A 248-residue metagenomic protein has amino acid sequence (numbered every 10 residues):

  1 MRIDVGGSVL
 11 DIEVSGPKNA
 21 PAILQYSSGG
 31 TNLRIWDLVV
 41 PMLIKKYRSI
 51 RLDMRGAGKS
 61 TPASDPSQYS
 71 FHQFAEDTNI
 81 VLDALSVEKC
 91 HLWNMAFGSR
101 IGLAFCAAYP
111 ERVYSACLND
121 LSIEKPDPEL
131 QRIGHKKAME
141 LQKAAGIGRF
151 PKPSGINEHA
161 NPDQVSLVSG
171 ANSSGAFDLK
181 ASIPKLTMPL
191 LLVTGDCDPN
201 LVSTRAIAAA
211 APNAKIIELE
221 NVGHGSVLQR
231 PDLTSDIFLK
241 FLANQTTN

Functional and structural regions predicted by a protein language model:
S8-T61: Conserved HGGG/HGGXW glycine-rich cap/lid loop of the alpha/beta-hydrolase fold
G29, C90, N94-S99: Conserved alpha/beta-hydrolase "nucleophile elbow" surrounding the catalytic nucleophile
I50-W93, D236: Active-site loop/oxyanion-hole signature of alpha/beta-hydrolase fold enzymes
R100-A108, Y114-K143: Flexible "cap/lid" loop of the alpha/beta hydrolase fold
P153-A181: Hydrophobic, aromatic-rich cap/lid helix
L186, L192-T194: Short beta-strand/loop motif that positions the catalytic acidic residue of the alpha/beta-hydrolase fold
P199-R205: Conserved alpha/beta-hydrolase "acid-adjacent" motif
A214, E220-N248: Catalytic active-site module of serine/aspartate enzymes centered on a nucleophile-bearing elbow/loop
